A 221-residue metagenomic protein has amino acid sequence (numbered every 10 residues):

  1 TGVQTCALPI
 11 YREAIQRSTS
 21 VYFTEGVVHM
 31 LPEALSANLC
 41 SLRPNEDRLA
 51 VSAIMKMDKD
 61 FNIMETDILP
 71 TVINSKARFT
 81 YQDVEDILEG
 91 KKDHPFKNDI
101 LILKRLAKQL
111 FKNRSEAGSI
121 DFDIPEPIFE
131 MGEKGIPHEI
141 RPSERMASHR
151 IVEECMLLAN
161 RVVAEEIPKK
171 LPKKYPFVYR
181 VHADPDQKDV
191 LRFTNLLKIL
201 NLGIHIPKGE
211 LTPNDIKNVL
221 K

Functional and structural regions predicted by a protein language model:
T1-C6: Positively charged, low-complexity/disordered segments
A7-K221: Electropositive polyanion-binding surfaces
